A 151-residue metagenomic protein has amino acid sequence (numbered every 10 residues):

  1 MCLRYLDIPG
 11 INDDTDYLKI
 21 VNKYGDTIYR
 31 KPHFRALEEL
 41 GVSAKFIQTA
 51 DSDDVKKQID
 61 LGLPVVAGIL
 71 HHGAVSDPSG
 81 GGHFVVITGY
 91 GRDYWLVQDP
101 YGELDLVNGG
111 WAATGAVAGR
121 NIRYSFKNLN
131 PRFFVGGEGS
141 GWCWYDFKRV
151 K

Functional and structural regions predicted by a protein language model:
M1, P32-E39, D54, G82 (+3 more regions): Extracytoplasmic/secreted proteins, especially bacterial periplasmic and envelope-associated proteins
M1-I47, E138-K148: Cysteine-nucleophile protease catalytic domains, especially the papain-like/related folds used in DUB/UBL proteases
C2-D7, E38-G41, I59, L63 (+2 more regions): Sec/Tat-exported extracytoplasmic proteins
Y24, D60, P78, Y90-K151: Noncatalytic regulatory segments and standalone regulatory/sensor domains
D26, K31-R35, A44, D54-K56 (+4 more regions): Generic structural signal for short, flexible, solvent-exposed coil/loop and linker residues
Y29-P32, D51, L70-H72, S125: Alpha-helix initiation/capping motif
I47-V107: Active-site-adjacent substructure of cysteine-protease-like catalytic cores
